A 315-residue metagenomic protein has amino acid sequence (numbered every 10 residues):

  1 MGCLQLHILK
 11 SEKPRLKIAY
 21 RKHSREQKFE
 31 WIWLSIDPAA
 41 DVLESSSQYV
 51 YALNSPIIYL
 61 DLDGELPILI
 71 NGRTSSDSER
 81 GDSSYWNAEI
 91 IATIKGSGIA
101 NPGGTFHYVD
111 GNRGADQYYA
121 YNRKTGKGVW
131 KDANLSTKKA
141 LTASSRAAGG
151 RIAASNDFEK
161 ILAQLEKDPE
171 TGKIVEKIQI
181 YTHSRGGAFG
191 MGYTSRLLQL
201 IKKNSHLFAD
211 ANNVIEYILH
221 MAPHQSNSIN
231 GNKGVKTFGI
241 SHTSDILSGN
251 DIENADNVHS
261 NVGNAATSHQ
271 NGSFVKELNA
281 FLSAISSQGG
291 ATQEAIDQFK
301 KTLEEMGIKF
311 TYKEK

Functional and structural regions predicted by a protein language model:
M1-G103: Intrinsically disordered, compositionally biased low-complexity regions
Q5-H7, I91, K95, T105-H107 (+3 more regions): Ser/Thr- (and often Asn-) enriched beta-sheet segments in non-cytosolic proteins
H7, W33-S35, V50, P67-I70 (+4 more regions): Structural recognition of the beta-strand scaffold that forms the well-ordered cores of secreted hydrolase catalytic
K22-E30, K138-S144, A148, A209-V214: Intrinsically disordered, low-complexity acidic Ser/Thr-rich regulatory segments
I68-V175, H269: Active-site catalytic motif of lipid deacylating hydrolases and related acyltransferases
R73-E89, D110-D116, K127, K139-A140 (+1 more regions): Lipolytic serine-hydrolase domain surface
K95, L162, E166, L198-K202 (+3 more regions): Residue-level detector of alpha-helical secondary structure
A154-N254: Serine-dependent carboxylesterase/thioesterase catalytic core of lipase-like alpha/beta-hydrolase/SGNH enzymes
